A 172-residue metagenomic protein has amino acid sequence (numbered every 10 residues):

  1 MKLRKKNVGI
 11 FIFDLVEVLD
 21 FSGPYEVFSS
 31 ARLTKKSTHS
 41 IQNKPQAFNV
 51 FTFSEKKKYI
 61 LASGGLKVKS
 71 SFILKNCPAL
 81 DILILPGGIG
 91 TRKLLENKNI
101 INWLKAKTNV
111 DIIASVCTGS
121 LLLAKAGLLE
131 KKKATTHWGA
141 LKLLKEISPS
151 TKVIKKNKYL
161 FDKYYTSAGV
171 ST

Functional and structural regions predicted by a protein language model:
M1-I113, L122-K125, K142, S150-K156: Extended, subdomain-level signal for the structured scaffold at the beginning of enzyme domains
K5, K131, F161: Phosphate-coordination loops involved in phosphoryl transfer and adenosine-cofactor binding
I12, T136, A168: Small/polar loops that bind or transfer phosphate-bearing groups
I84, T135, Y159: Conserved beta-strand segments that form the floor/walls of ligand-binding pockets within enzyme and binding domains
I113-A114, A134: A short beta-strand/loop micro-motif in the catalytic core of glycosyltransferases that engages the nucleotide-sugar
L128-E146: Short, glycine-/small-residue-rich phosphate/pyrophosphate-handling segment
F161-T172: Conserved anion/nucleotide-ligand pocket segment
